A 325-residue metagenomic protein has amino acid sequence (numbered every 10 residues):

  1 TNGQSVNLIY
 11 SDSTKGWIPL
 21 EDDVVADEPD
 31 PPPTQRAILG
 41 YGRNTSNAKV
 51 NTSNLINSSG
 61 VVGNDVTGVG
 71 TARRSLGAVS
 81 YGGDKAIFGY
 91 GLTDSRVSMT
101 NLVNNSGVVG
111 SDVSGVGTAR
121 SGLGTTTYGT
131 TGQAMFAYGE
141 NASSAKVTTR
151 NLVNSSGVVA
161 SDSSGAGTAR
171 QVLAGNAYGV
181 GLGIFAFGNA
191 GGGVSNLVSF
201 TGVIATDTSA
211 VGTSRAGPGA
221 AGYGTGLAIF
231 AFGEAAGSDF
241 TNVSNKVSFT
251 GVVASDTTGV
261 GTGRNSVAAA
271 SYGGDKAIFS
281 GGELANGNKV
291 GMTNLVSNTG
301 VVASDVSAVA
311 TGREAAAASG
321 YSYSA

Functional and structural regions predicted by a protein language model:
T1-A325: Polar, enzyme-active/binding microenvironments
